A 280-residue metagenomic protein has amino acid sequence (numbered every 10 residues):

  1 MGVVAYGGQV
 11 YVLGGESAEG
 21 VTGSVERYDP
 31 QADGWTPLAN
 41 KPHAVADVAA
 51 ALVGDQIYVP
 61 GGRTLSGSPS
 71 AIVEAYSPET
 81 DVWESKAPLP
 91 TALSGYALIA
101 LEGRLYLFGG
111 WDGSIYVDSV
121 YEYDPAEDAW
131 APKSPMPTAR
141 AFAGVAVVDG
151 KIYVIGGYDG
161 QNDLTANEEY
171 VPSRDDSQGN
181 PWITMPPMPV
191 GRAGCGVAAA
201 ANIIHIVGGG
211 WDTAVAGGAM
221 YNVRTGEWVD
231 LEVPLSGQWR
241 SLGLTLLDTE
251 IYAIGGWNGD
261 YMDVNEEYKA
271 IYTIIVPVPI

Functional and structural regions predicted by a protein language model:
M1-I280: Kelch-like beta-propeller repeat domains
